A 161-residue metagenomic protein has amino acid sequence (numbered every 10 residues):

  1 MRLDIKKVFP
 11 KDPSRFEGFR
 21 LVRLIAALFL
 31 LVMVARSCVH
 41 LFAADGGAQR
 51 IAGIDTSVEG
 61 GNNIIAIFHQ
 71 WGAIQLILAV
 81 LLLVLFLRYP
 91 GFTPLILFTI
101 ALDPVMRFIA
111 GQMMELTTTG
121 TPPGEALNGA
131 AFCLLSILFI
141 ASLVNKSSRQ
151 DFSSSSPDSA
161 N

Functional and structural regions predicted by a protein language model:
M1-A35: Cytosolic juxtamembrane helix and N-cap/initiation of the first transmembrane helix
L31-E59, I65-A66: Hydrophobic transmembrane helix segments
V32-A35, A101-G111: Aromatic-anchored segments of alpha-helical transmembrane domains
I51-D55, T117-A130: Non-cytosolic membrane-interface motifs at loop->transmembrane helix junctions
S57-L83: Core segments of alpha-helical transmembrane spans in multipass integral membrane proteins
A79-P94: Juxtamembrane helix-break-helix junctions at the cytosolic face of small multi-pass alpha-helical membrane proteins
C133-S153: Membrane-water interface at the C-terminal end of transmembrane alpha helices
F152-N161: Short, highly charged, low-complexity non-transmembrane loops/tails of multi-pass membrane proteins
